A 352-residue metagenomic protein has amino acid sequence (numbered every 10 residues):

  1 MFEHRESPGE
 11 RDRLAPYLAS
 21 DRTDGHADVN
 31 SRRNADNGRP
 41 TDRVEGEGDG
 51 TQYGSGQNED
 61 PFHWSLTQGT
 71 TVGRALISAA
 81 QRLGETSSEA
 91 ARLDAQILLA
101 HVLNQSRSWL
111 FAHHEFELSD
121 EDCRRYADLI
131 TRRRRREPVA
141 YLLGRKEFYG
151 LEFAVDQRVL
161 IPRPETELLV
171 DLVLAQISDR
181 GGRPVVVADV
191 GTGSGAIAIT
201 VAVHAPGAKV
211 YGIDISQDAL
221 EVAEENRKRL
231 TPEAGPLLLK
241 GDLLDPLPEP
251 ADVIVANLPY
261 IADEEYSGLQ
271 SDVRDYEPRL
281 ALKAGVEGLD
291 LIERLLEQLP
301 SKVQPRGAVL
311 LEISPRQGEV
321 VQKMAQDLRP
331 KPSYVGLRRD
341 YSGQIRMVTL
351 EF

Functional and structural regions predicted by a protein language model:
M1-R13, Y17, Y53, E59-A91: Non-catalytic nucleic-acid substrate-recognition regions in nucleic-acid-modifying enzymes
F2, R92, I97-Q176: Conserved AdoMet
S7, A15, A19-T23, A27 (+5 more regions): Short linear motifs in low-complexity or flexible loops
L83, I177, R227, L299 (+1 more regions): Conserved hydrophobic residues forming the short capping helix/wall of the S-adenosyl-L-methionine
L98, R136, T166, I197 (+5 more regions): Residue-level signal for inorganic ion chemistry
E167-G268: Conserved SAM/SAH cofactor-binding pocket of Class I
Y260-L291: Mobile active-site "lid"/loop adjacent to the S-adenosyl-L-methionine
V286-L350: Conserved Class I SAM-dependent methyltransferase catalytic core
